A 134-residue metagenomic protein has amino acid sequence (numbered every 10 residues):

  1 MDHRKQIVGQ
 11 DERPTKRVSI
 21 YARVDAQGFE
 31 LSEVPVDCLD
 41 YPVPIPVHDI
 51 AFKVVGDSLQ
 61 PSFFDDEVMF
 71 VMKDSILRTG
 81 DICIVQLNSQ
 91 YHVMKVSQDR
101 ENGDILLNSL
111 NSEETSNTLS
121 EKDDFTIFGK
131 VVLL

Functional and structural regions predicted by a protein language model:
M1-D65, Q90, E121, V132-L134: Short, positionally conserved secondary-structure boundary motifs
E67-V68, D81: Structural motif
D81-C83, H92-Q98: Short beta-strand-centered aromatic/proline hotspots
Q98-L134: Glycine- and charge-enriched low-complexity intrinsically disordered segments
